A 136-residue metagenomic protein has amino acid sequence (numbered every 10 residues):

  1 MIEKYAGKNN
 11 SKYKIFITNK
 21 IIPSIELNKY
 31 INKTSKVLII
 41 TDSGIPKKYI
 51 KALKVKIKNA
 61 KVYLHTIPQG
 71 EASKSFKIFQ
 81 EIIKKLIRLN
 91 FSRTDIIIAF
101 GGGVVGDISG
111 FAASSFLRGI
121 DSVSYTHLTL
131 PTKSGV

Functional and structural regions predicted by a protein language model:
M1-I96: ATP/NTP phosphate-donor binding region
F91-S124: A short, small-residue-rich loop immediately preceding and capping a beta-strand
T126-T132: Conserved small/polar residues in nucleotide/adenosyl-binding loops
